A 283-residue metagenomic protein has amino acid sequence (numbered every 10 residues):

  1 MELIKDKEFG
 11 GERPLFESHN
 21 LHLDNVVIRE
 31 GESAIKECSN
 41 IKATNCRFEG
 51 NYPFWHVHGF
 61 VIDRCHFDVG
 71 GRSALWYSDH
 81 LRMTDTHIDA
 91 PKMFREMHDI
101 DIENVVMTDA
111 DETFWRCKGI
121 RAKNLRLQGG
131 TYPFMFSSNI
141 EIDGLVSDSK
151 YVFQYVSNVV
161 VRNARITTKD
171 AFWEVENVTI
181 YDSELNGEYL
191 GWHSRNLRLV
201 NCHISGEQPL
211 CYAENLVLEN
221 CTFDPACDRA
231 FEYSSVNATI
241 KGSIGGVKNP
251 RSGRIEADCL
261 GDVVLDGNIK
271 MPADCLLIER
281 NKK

Functional and structural regions predicted by a protein language model:
M1-K283: Long, distal/terminal scaffolding or interaction modules with repetitive or compositionally biased sequence
